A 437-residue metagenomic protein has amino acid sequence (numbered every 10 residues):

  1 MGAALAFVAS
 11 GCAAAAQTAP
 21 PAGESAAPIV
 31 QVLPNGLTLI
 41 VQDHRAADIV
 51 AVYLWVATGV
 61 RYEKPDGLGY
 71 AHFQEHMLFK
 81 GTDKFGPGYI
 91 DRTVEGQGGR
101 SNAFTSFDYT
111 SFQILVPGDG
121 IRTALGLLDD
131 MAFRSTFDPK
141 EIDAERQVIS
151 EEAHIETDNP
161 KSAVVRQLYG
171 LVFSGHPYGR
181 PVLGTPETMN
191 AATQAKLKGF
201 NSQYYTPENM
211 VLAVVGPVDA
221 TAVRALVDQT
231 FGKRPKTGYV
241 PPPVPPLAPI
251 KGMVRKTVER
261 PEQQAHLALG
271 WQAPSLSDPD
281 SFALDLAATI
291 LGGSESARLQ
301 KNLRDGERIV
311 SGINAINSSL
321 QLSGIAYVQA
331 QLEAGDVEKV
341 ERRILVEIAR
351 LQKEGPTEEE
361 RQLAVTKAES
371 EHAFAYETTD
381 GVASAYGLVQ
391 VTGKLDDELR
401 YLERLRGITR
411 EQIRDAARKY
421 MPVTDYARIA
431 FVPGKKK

Functional and structural regions predicted by a protein language model:
M1-G11: Bacterial N-terminal signal peptides
A13-T18: Boundary at the C-terminal end of the N-terminal hydrophobic targeting segment
A22-V56, V60: Mature N-terminal segment immediately following signal peptide/propeptide cleavage in secreted/periplasmic
V32, Y89-Y239, P246, T257 (+3 more regions): Charge-rich, well-structured scaffold segments of protease-associated domains
R45-D48, T206, E262-Q263: Short strand-connecting beta-turns/loops that link adjacent beta-strands
A51-L54, H266-G270, I429: Active-site-flanking beta-strand signature of metal-NTP-handling nucleotidyl enzymes and homologous cyclase-like
V52-L115, D158, P181, G293-I309: M16/MPP (pitrilysin/insulinase) zinc-metallopeptidase core fold and M16-derived inactive scaffolds
Y239-S296: His/Glu-based metal-binding/catalytic segments typifying zinc-dependent metallopeptidases
